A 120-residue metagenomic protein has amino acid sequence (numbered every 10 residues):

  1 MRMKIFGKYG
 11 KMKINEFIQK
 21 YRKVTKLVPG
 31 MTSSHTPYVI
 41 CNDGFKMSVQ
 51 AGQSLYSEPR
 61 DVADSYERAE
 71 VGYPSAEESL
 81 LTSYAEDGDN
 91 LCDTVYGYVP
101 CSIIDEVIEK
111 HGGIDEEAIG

Functional and structural regions predicted by a protein language model:
M1-M12, G113-G120: Short intrinsically disordered terminal tails
K4-Y38: N-terminal low-complexity, intrinsically disordered segments
K8, E16, K20, S65 (+3 more regions): Intrinsically disordered, low-complexity N-terminal regions enriched in serine/proline/glycine with scattered basic
G10, G44, Y96-P100: Non-membrane alpha-helical secondary structure
K26-S65: Amphipathic, interaction-prone secondary-structure segments
V39, V49, V71-Y73, I104: Generic structural hydrophobic/aromatic packing signal, biased to beta-strands
G52-L91: Acidic, aromatic-enriched beta-alpha/helix-loop junctions
E78-G120: Low-complexity intrinsically disordered segments
